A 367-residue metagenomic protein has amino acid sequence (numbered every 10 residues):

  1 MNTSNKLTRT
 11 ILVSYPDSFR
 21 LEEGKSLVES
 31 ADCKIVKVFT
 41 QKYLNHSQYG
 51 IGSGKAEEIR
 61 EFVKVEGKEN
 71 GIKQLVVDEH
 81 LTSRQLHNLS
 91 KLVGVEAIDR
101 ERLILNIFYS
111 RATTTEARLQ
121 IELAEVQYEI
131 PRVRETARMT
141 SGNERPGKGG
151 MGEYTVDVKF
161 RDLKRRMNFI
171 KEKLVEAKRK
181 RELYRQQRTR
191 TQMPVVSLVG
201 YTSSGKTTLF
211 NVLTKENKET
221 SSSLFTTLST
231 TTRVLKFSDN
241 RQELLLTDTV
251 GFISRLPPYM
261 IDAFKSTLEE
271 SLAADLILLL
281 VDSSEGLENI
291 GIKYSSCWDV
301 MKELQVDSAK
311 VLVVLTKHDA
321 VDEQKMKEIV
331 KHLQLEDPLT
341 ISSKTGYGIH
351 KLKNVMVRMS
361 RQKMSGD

Functional and structural regions predicted by a protein language model:
M1-N106: N-terminal accessory targeting/assembly segments
L7, T140-I261, K265-L276: Conserved G1/Walker A P-loop phosphate-binding module
L12-Y15, V38-Q41, V76-D78, L279-D282 (+2 more regions): Conserved beta-strand segments of the P-loop GTPase G domain that flank and frequently precede/overlap
P16-S18, Y43-L44, H80-T82, R102-L105 (+4 more regions): Conserved nucleotide-binding/hydrolysis micro-motifs of P-loop NTPases
L21-E29, R60-G67, H80-G94, R241 (+1 more regions): Conserved C-terminal guanine-recognition region of P-loop GTPase G domains, centered on the G4
G24, L75, V126, L163 (+4 more regions): Residue-level signature of catalytic and energy-coupling elements of molecular machines, predominantly ATP/GTP-dependent
N45-S47, R111-A112, N217-E219, V250-M260 (+1 more regions): Flexible beta-alpha connector loops of hexameric P-loop NTPases
G94-P146, A309-L312, D319-D367: Canonical P-loop GTPase G-domain recognition
